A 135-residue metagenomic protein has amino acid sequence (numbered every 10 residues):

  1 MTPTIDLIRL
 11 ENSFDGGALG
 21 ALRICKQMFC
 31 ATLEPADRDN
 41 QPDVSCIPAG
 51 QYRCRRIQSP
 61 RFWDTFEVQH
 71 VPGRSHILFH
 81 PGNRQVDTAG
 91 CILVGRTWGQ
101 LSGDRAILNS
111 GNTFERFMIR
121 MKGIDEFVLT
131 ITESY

Functional and structural regions predicted by a protein language model:
M1-V128, T132-Y135: Cell wall/extracellular polymer interaction/catalysis modules
